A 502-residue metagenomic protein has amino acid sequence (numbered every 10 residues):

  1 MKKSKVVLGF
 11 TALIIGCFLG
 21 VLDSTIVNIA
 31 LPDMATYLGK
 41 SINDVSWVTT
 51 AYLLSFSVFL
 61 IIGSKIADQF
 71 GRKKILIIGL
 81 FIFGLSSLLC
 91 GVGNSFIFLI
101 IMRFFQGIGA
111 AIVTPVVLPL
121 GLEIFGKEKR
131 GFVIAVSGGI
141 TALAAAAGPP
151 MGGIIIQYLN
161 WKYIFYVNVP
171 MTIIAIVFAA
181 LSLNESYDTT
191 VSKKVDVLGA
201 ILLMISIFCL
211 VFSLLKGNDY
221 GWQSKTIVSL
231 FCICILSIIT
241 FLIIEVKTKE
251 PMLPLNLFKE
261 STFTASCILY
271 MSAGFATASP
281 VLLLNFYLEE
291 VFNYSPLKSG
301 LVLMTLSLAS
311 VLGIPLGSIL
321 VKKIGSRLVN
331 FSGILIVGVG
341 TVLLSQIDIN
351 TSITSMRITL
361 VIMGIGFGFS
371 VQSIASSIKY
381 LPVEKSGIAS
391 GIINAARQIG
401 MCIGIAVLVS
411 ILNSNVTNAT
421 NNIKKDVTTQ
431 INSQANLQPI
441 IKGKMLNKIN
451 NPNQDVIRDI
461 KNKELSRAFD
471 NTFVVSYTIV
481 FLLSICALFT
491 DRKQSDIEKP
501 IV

Functional and structural regions predicted by a protein language model:
M1-T11, K379, P439-V502: Transmembrane-helix exit segments and adjacent C-terminal regions of multi-pass membrane proteins
L8-L22, V27-L31, I42, V48 (+7 more regions): 12-transmembrane solute porter fold
C17, L80, G84-S87, M102-R103 (+6 more regions): A generic transmembrane-helix signature of 12-TM secondary carrier transporters
T36, S86-G91, Q106, L122 (+5 more regions): MFS-fold secondary transporters
T50-S64, T114-L118, M304-G317: Central cavity-lining transmembrane alpha-helices of secondary-active solute carriers, predominantly the Major
L60, S64-L198, K225: Helix-loop-helix hairpins in multi-pass membrane proteins, especially solute transporters
V169-D188, M204-K216, I233-K247, C486-D491: C-terminal membrane-cytosol helix-exit motif in multi-pass small-molecule transporters
V177-V197, Y220, I243-M252, I349 (+3 more regions): Helix-loop junctions on the cytosolic side of multi-pass membrane transporters, especially the intracellular loop
